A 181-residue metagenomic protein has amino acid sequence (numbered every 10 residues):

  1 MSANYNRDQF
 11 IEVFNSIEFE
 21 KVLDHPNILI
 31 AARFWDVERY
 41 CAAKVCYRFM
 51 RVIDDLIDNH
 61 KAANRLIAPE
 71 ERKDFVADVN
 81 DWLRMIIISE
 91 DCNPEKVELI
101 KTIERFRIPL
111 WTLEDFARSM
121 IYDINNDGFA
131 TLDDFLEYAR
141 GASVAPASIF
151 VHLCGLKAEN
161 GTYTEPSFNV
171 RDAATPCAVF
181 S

Functional and structural regions predicted by a protein language model:
M1-F180: Acidic catalytic motifs of isoprenoid enzymes
